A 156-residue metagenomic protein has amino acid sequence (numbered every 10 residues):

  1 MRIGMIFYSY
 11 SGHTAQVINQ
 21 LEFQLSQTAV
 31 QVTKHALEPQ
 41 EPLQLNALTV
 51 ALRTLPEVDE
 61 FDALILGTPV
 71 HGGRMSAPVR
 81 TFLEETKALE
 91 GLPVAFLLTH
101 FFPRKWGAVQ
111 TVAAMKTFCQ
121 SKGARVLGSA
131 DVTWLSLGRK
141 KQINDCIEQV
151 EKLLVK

Functional and structural regions predicted by a protein language model:
M1-A88, Q120-K122, N144-K156: N-terminal beta1-alpha1-beta2 submodule of the flavodoxin-like/Rossmannoid cofactor-binding fold
G4, V94-A95: Catalytic His-Asp charge-relay segment
S11, H71-G73, F101-R104, W134: Solvent-exposed loop/turn segments at secondary-structure junctions within structured extracellular/periplasmic domains
L37-P39, D131-W134: Residues that form or immediately flank small-molecule/cofactor binding pockets and catalytic motifs
G67, L97-L98: Conserved beta-strand segments of the P-loop GTPase G domain that flank and frequently precede/overlap
L89-V94, A124: A short helix->loop->beta-strand "cap" motif at the edges of active sites that frequently abuts
L98-T133: Short, glycine-/small-residue-rich phosphate/pyrophosphate-handling segment
L137-I143: A short acidic/glycine-rich loop-to-helix N-cap element
